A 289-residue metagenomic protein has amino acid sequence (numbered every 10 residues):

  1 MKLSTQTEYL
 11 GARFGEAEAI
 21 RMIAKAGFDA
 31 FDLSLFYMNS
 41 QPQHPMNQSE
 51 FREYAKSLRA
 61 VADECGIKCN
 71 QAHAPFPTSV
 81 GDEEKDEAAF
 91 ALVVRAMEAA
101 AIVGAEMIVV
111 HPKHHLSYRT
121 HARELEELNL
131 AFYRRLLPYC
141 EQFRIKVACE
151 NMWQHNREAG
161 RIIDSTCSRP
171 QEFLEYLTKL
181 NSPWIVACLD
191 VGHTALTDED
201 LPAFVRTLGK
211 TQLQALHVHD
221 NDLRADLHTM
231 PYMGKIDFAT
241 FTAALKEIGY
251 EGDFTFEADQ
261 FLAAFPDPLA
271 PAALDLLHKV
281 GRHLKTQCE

Functional and structural regions predicted by a protein language model:
M1-S4, Y9-D29, D63, E106 (+2 more regions): Histidine-acidic metal/acid-base catalytic patches
Y9-G11, L35-Y37, P75-T78, P112-L116 (+4 more regions): Active-site-proximal loop/turn and secondary-structure-junction residues that shape catalytic pockets, frequently
G15, Y54, L92, A131-F132 (+2 more regions): Residue-level preference for nonpolar/small residues embedded in alpha-helices
D32-L58, D226: Glycine-rich, proline-tolerant flexible connector loops at the mouths of alpha/beta enzymes
H44-S49, K85-D86, I162-I163, H228-Y232: Short glycine-enriched, charge-decorated loop/helix-capping segments at active-site entrances that position
K56, A60-K68, T78-V186, L196 (+2 more regions): Active-site acidic/histidine proton-transfer and metal-coordination neighborhood in alpha/beta enzyme cores
